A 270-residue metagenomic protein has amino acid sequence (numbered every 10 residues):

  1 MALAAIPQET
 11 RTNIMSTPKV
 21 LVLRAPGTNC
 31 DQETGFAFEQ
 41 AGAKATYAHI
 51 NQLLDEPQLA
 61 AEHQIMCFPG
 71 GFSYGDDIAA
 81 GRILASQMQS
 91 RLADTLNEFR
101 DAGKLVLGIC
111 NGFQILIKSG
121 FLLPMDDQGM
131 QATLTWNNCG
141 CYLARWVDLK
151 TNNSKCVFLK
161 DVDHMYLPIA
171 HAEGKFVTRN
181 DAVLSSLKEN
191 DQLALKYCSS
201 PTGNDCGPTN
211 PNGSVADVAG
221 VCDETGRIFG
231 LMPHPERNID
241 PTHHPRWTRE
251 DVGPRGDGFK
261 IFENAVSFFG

Functional and structural regions predicted by a protein language model:
M1-I109, F113-P124, G129, T135-L143 (+2 more regions): N-terminal beta1-alpha1 cap of cysteine-dependent amidohydrolase-like domains
A4, Q52, Q58, L96-E98 (+1 more regions): Amide-donor transfer/coupling interface in amidating biosynthetic enzymes
